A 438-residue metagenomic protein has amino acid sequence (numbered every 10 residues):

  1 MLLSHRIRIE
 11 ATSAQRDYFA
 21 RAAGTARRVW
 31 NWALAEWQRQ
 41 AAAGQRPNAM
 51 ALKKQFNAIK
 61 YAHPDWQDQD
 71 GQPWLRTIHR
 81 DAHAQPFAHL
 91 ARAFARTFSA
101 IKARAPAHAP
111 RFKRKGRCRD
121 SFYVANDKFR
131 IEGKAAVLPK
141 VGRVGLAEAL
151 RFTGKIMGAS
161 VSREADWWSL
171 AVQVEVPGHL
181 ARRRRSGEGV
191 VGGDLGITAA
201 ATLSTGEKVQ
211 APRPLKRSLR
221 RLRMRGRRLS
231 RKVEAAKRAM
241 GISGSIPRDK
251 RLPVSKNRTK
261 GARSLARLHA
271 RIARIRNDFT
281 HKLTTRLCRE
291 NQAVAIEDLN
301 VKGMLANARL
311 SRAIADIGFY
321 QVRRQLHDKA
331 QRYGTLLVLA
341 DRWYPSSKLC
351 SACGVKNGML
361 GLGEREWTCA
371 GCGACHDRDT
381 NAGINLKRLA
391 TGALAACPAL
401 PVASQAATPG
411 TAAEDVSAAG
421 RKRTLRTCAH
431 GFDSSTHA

Functional and structural regions predicted by a protein language model:
M1-A438: Nucleic-acid substrate recognition interfaces
